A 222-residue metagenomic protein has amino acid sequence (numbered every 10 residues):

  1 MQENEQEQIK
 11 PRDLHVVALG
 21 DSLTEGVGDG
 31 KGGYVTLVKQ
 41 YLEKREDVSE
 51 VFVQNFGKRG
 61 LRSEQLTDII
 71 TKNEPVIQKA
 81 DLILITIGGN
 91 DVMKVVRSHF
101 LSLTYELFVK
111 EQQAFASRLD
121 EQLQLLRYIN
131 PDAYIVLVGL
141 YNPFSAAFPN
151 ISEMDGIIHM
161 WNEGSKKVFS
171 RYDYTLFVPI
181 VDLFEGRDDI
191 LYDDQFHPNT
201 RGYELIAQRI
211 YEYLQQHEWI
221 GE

Functional and structural regions predicted by a protein language model:
Q2-G57, P75-V76: Serine-esterase "nucleophile elbow" of acetyl-processing enzymes
E3-I9, L66-I83, L123-Y128: Short amphipathic alpha-helices and their capping/turn segments at secondary-structure boundaries
V16-A18, V53-G57, D81-T86, Y134-V138 (+1 more regions): Structural recognition of the beta-strand scaffold that forms the well-ordered cores of secreted hydrolase catalytic
S22-E25, R59-S63, G89-M93, Y141-S145 (+2 more regions): Solvent-exposed loop/turn segments at secondary-structure junctions within structured extracellular/periplasmic domains
T67-E111: Oxyanion-hole/transition-state-stabilizing segment in secreted/luminal serine hydrolases and related acyltransferases
L123-G156, D182: Active-site segments of SGNH/GDSL-like serine hydrolases that catalyze O-acetyl group transfer/hydrolysis on lipids
P143-P179: Substrate-gating cap/lid alpha-helix
D194-E222: Histidine-centered active-site loop/cap adjacent to the catalytic His in serine esterases/O-acetyl transfer systems
